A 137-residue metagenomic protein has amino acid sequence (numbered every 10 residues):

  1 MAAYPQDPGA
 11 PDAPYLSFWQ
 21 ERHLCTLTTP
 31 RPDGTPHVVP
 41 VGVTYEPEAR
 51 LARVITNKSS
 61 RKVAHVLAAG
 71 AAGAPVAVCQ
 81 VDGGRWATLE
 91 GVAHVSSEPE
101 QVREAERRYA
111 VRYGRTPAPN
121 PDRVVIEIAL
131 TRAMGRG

Functional and structural regions predicted by a protein language model:
M1-A10, G83-G137: Charged, gly/pro-rich active-site loop segments
M1-T26: Short, basic/aromatic recognition patches
D12, Q20-H23, P36-V38, P121-R123: Short gly/pro-enriched beta-turn/loop segments at secondary-structure junctions
L16-S17, T44, C79, T116-A118: Short secondary-structure boundary/capping segments
R22-K58, P75-V78, T88-L89: Short beta-strand segments
